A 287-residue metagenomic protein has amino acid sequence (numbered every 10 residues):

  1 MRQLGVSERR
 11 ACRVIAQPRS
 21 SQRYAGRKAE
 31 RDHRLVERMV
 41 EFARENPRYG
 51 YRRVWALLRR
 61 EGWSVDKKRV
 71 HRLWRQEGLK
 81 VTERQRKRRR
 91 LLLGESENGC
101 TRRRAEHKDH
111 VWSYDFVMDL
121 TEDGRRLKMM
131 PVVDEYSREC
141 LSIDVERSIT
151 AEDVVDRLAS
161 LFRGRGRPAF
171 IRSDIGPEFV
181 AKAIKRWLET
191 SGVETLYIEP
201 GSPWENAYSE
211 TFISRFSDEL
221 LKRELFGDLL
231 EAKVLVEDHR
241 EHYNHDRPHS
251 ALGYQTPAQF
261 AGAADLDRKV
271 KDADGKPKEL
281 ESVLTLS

Functional and structural regions predicted by a protein language model:
M1-V6, A29-R34, R38, E135 (+1 more regions): Residue-centric detector for conserved, function-critical "anchor" positions in compact interaction modules
G5-V6, Y49, V65, G227: Residue-level signal for the short linker/turn that defines the boundary of a DNA-recognition helix
A11-C12, Q22, M39, V54 (+14 more regions): Mobile genetic element proteins and their domesticated derivatives, centered on retroelements and DNA transposons
C12, A16-V111, S202, T256-L266: Basic, flexible linker segments flanking DNA-binding modules in nucleic acid-interacting mobile-element proteins
S64-V133, E139, A151-L158, G164-P168 (+2 more regions): Mobile-element integrase/transposase regions, centering on the N-terminal DNA-binding/Zn-coordinating module
L93, S173-R186, T195-D218, D228-E237 (+1 more regions): RNase H-like two-metal-ion nuclease catalytic core shared by retroviral integrases and related mobile-element nucleases
I143-D144: Short hydrophobic alpha-helix segments
S191, R215-S287: C-terminal domain-tail junction helix/linker
